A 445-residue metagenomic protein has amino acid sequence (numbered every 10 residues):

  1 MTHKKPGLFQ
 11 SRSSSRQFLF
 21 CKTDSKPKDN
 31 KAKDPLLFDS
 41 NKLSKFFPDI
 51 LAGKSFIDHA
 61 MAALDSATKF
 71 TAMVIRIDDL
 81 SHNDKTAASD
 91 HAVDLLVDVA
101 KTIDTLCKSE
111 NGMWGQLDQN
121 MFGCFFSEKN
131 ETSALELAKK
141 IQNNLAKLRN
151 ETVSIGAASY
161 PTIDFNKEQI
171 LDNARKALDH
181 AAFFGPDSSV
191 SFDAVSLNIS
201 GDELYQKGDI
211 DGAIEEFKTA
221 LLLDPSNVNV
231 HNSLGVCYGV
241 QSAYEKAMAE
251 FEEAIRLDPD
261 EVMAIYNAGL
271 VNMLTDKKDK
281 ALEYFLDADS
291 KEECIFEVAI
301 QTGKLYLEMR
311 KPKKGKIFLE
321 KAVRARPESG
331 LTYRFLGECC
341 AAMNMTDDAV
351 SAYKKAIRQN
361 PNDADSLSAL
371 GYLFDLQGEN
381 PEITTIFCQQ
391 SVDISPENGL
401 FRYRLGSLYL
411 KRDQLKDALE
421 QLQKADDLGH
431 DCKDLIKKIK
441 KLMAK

Functional and structural regions predicted by a protein language model:
T2-C21, S25, S154-F165, H180-E203: Flexible, glycine/charge-rich interdomain/linker segments that couple and regulate nucleotide signaling catalytic cores
D34-T68, K101-C107: Short regulatory alpha-helical coupling segments that immediately precede and/or link into cyclic nucleotide signaling
A62-D65, F70-A72, A100-K129: Conserved helix-loop-beta segment at the catalytic/binding core of cyclic-nucleotide signaling proteins
A67-N83: Catalytic-site or vestigial catalytic-site microsegments of nucleotide-handling domains
T71, Q116-S127, R149-R175, S188: A short glycine-enriched loop-to-beta-strand structural element that forms part of the catalytic core of nucleotide
Y205, N232, G239, Y266 (+6 more regions): Position-specific recognition of the canonical hydrophobic site in helix A of tetratricopeptide repeat
